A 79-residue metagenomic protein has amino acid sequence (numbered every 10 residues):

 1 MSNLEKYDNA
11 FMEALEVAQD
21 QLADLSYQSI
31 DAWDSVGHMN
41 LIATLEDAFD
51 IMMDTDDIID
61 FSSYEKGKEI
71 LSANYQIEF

Functional and structural regions predicted by a protein language model:
M1, A32-S35: Short, solvent-exposed loop/helix junctions and linker helices that flank or host conserved functional motifs
M1-D20, S72-F79: Thiotemplate assembly-line natural product biosynthesis machinery
E13-A32, D50-D60: Phosphopantetheine carrier-protein modules
S35-S62, F79: Phosphopantetheinylated carrier protein domains
S63-S72: Short, cationic-aromatic polyanion-contact patches
